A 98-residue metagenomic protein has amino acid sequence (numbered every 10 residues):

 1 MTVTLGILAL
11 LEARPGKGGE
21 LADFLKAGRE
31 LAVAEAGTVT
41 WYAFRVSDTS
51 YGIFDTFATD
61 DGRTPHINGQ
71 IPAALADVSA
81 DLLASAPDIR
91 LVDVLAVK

Functional and structural regions predicted by a protein language model:
M1-G6, L10-E12, V39-S50, A74-K98: Glycine-rich beta-strand-turn "strand-cap" elements at beta-sheet edges
L10-A22: Short, surface-exposed ligand-recognition loops at beta-strand->loop->(often short) alpha-helix junctions that present
R14-G16, V46, A58-D60: Short coil/turn motifs at secondary-structure junctions
G18-E20, G62, K98: Intrinsically disordered, low-complexity acidic/polar segments
A27-T40, T56-R90: An amphipathic, aromatic/His-enriched active-site/gating alpha helix that lines ligand/cofactor pockets
